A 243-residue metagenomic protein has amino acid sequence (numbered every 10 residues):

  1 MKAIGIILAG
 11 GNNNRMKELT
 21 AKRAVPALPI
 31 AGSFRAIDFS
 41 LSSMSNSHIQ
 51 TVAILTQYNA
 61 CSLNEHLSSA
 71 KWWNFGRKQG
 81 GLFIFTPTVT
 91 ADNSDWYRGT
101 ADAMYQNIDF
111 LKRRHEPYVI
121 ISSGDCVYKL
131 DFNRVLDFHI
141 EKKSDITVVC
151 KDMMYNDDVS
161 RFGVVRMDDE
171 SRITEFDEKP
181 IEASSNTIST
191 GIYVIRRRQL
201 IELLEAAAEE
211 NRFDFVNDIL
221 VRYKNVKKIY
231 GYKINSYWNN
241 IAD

Functional and structural regions predicted by a protein language model:
M1-W72, K78-G80, A91, F110: N-terminal glycine-rich phosphate-binding loop and ensuing alpha1 helix
G5-I7, A53-I54, I121, V148-V149 (+1 more regions): Structural beta-sheet core signal
G11, D125, D243: Active-site glycine-centered loops adjacent to acidic/histidine catalytic or metal-binding residues that shape
A36-S40, D102-Q106, D218-I219: Well-ordered alpha-helical segments embedded in enzymatic catalytic cores
F75-D169, V194, E202-A206: Conserved beta-loop-beta/alpha segment of the NTase-like Rossmann-fold superfamily that binds/positions NTPs
K112, E116, I120, V127 (+4 more regions): Catalytic-core segments of class I nucleotidyltransferases/pyrophosphorylases that form NMP-activated intermediates
